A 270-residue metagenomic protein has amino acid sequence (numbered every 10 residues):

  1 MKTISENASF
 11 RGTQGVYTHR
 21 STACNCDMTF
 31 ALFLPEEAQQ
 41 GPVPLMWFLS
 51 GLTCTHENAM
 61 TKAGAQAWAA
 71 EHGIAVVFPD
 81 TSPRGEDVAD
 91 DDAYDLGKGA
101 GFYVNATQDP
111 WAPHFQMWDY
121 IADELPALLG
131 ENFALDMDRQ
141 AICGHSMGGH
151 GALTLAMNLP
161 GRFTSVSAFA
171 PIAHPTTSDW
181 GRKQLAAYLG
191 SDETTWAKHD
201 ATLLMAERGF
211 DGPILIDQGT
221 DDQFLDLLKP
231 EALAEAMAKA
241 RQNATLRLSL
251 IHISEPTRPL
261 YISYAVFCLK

Functional and structural regions predicted by a protein language model:
M1-L250, S254, R258, S263: Non-catalytic cap/lid and distal C-terminal segments of serine-dependent acyl enzymes
Y264-K270: Hydrophobic alpha-helical segments, chiefly the membrane-spanning helices and signal/signal-anchor peptides
